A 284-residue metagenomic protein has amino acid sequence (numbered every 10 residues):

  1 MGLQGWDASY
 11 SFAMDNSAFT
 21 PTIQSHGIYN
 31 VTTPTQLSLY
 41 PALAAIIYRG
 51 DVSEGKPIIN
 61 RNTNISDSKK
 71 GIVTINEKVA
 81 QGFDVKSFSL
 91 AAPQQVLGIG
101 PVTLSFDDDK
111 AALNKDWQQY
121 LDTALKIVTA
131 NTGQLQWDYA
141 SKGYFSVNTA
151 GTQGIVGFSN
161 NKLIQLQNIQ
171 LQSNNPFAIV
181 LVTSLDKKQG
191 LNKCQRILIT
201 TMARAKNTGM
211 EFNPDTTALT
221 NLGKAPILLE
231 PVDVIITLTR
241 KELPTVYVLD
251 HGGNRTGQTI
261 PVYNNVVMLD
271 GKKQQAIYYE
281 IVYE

Functional and structural regions predicted by a protein language model:
G2-Q24, T183-L185: Substrate-binding cleft of secreted/luminal carbohydrate-active enzymes
N16, R204, G253: Short, glycine-/Ser/Thr-/acidic-enriched flexible segments
P21-T22, G209-F212, Q258-T259: Short conserved micro-motifs at the rims of enzyme active sites and ligand-binding pockets
S25-A42: Acidic, Ser/Thr-rich peripheral helices and adjacent loops at domain boundaries
L39-V248, N264, K272: Long, low-hydrophobicity ectodomains and other hydrophilic envelope-associated domains
G253-P261: Surface-exposed loop/edge segments in extracytoplasmic proteins
N265-E284: C-terminal beta-strand-rich structural cap/linker in extracellular carbohydrate-active enzymes
